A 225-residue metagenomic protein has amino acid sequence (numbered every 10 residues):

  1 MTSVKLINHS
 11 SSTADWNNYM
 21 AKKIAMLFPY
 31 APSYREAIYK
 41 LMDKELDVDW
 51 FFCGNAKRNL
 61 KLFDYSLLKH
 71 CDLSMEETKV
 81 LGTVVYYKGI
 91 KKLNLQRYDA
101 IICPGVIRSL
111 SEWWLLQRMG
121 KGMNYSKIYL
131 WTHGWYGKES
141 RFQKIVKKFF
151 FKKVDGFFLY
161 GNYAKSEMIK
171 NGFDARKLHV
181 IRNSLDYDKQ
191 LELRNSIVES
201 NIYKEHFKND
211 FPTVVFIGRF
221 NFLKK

Functional and structural regions predicted by a protein language model:
T2-E77, Q96-Y98, N124: N-terminal subdomain of nucleotide-sugar transferases
K23-A25, I90-L110: Short N-terminal targeting/anchoring amphipathic segment
F28-P29, V106, N183, F216-N221: Conserved donor-binding loops in enzymes that form glycosidic bonds
P32-R35, A100-M123: An aromatic- and histidine-rich active-site surface loop
R108-L110, N124-I145, K153-G156, Y160: A short, histidine- and acid-enriched strand-loop-helix "catalytic/donor-clamping" loop that lines the nucleotide-sugar
Y163, S184: Carbohydrate-associated surface elements
I169, L185-E205, N209-F211: Acidic anion/phosphate-binding donor-loop and adjacent secondary structure in glycosyltransferase catalytic cores
E205-K224: Conserved donor-binding/catalytic core segment of Leloir-type glycosyltransferases
